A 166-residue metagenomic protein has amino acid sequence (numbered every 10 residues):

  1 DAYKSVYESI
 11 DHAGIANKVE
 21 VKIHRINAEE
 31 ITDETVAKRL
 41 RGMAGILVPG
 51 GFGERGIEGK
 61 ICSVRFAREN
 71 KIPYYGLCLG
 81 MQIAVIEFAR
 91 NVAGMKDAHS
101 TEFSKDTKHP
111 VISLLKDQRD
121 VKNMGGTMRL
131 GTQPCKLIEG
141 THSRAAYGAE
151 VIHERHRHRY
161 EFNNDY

Functional and structural regions predicted by a protein language model:
D1-Y166: N-terminal beta1-alpha1 cap of cysteine-dependent amidohydrolase-like domains
